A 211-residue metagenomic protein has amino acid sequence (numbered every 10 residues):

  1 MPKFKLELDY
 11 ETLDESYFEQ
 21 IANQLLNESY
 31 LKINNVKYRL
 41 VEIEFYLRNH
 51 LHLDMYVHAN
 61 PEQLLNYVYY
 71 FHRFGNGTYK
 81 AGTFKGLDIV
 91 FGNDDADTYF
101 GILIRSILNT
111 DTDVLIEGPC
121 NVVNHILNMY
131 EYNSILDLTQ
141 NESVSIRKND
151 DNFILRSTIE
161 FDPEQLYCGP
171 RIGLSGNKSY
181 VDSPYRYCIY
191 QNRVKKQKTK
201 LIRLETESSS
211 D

Functional and structural regions predicted by a protein language model:
M1-D211: A cross-family signal for N-terminal binding/gating loops and helix N-caps that shape access to the active site
